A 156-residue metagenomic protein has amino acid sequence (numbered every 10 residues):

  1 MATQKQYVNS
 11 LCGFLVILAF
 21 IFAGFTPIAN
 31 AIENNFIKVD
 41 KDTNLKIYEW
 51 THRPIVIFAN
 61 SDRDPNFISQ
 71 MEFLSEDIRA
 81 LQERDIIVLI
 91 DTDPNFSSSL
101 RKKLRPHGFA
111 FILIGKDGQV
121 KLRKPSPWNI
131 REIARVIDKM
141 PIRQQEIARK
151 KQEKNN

Functional and structural regions predicted by a protein language model:
A2-V16, F22-N156: Non-catalytic interaction/Regulatory regions outside core domains
